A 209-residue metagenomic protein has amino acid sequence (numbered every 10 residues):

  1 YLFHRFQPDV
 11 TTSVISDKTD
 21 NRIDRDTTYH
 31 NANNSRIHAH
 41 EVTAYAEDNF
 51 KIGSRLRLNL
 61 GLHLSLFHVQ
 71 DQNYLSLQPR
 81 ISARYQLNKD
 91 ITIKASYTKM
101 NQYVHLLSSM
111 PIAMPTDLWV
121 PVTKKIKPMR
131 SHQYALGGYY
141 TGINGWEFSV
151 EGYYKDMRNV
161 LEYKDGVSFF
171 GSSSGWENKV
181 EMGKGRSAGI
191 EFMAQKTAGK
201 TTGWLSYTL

Functional and structural regions predicted by a protein language model:
Y1-F3, L60-L66, A95-K99, D117 (+3 more regions): Transmembrane beta-barrel strands of outer-membrane/channel proteins
Y1-Q70, S149, W204: Face-selective signature of the C-terminal outer-membrane beta-barrel domain
L2-P8, S65-V69, T98-V104, I143-G145 (+2 more regions): Structural signature of outer-membrane beta-barrel domains
H38-V42, N73-L77, R130-Y134, K184-A188: Residues that define the transmembrane beta-barrel architecture of outer-membrane proteins
A44-D48, I81-Y85, L136-Y140, I190-K196 (+1 more regions): Residues on the lipid-exposed face of transmembrane beta-strands in outer-membrane beta-barrel proteins
S54, Y154-D156, S174-L209: Gram-negative outer-membrane beta-barrel transporters
R55-L58, D90-I93, N144-F148, K200-L205: Repeated loop/turn-to-beta-strand initiation elements of outer-membrane beta-barrel proteins
D90-Y134, Y154-E177: Surface-exposed extracellular loop regions of Gram-negative outer-membrane beta-barrel proteins, predominantly
